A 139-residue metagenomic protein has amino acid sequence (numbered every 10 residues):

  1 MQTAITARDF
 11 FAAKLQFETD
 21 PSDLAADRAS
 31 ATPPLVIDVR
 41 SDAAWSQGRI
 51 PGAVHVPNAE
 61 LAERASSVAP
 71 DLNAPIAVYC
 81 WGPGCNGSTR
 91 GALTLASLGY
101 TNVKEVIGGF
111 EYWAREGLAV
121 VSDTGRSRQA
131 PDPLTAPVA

Functional and structural regions predicted by a protein language model:
M1-Q47, S122-A139: Flexible, polar/low-complexity N-terminal or interdomain linker segments that lie immediately upstream of folded
R28, R49, A65, G117: Short, flexible helix/strand-to-coil boundary loops that buttress conserved ligand/catalytic motifs in alpha/beta
V36, A53-H55, V103-E105: Conserved beta-strand scaffold positions in the cores of enzyme catalytic domains, especially in NTP/NDP-utilizing
W45-P51, W113: Short loop/helix-cap segments at secondary-structure boundaries that form the rim of catalytic
V54, L72, A119-T124: Short, hinge-like loop/turn segments at secondary-structure boundaries
V56-A65: Glycine-rich, highly charged phosphate/nucleotide-binding loops
A65-W113: Catalytic cysteine-centered active loop of the rhodanese-like fold, especially the PTP/DSP P-loop
